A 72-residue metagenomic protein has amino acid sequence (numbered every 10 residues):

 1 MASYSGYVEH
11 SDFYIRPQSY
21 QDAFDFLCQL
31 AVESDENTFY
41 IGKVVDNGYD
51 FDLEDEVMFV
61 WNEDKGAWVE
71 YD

Functional and structural regions predicted by a protein language model:
M1, Q18-F24, M58, D64-A67: A short, sequence-level motif marking secondary-structure junctions
M1-D12: Short aromatic-glycine-(Arg/Gly/Cys) micro-motifs in beta-strand/loop hairpins
S11, Y20, V44-N47: Generic structural motif
S11-P17, D52: Surface-exposed loop/edge segments in extracytoplasmic proteins
Q18-Y40: A short, charged, amphipathic alpha-helix used as a generic interaction element across diverse proteins
E33-D72: Short, mixed-charge low-complexity intrinsically disordered segments
